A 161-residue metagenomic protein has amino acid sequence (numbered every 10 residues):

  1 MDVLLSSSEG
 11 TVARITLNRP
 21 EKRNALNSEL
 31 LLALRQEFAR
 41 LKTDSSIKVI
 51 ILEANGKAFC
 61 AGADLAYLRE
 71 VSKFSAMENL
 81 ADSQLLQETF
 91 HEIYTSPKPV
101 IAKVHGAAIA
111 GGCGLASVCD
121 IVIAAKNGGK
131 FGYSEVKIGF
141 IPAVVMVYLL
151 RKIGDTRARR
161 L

Functional and structural regions predicted by a protein language model:
M1-N55, E88-H91: Conserved CoA-thioester-binding segment of acyl-CoA-metabolizing enzymes
I15, L52, D64, L115-S117: Hydrophobic/aromatic residues within transmembrane alpha-helices of multi-pass small-molecule transporters
N18, N24, G56, G62 (+2 more regions): Conserved phosphate-binding and hydrolysis motifs of nucleotide-dependent enzymes
E21, A25, L32, A76-Q84 (+4 more regions): Residues at secondary-structure transition points
N24, A66-R69, A110, R159: Nucleotide phosphate-binding site architecture
A54-T89, A108: Glycine- (often His-adjacent) and acidic-residue-rich active-site loop that binds/positions the CoA thioester
E92-L161: Crotonase-fold acyl-CoA enzyme core
